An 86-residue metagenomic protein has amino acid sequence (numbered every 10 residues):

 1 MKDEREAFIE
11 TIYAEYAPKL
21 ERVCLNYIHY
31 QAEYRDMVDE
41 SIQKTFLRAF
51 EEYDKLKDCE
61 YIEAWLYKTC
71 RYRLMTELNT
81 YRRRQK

Functional and structural regions predicted by a protein language model:
M1-N26, D39: A short, charge-rich alpha-helical start-of-domain segment used by transcription regulators
K2, Y30, Q43-I62, T80-R82: Sigma70-family region 2
I9, Y27-Y30, Y34, K55: Generic anion/oxyanion-binding catalytic loop in active/binding sites
Y13, E21, E33-E52, A64-W65: Conserved RNAP core-binding helix
A17, Q43, R71: ATP/adenylate-binding site constellation spanning eukaryotic-like Ser/Thr protein kinases, ABC-transporter
R71-K86: Arg/Lys-rich amphipathic alpha helix in sigma70-family domain 2
